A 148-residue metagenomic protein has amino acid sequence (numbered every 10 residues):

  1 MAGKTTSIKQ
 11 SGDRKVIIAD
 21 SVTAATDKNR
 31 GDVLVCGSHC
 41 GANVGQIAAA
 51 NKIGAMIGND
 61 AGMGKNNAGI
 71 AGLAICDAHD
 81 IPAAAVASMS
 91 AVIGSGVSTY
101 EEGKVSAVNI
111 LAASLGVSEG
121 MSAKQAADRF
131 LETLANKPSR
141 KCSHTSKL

Functional and structural regions predicted by a protein language model:
A2-K147: Residues that scaffold, gate, or flank divalent-cation-dependent active/transport sites
